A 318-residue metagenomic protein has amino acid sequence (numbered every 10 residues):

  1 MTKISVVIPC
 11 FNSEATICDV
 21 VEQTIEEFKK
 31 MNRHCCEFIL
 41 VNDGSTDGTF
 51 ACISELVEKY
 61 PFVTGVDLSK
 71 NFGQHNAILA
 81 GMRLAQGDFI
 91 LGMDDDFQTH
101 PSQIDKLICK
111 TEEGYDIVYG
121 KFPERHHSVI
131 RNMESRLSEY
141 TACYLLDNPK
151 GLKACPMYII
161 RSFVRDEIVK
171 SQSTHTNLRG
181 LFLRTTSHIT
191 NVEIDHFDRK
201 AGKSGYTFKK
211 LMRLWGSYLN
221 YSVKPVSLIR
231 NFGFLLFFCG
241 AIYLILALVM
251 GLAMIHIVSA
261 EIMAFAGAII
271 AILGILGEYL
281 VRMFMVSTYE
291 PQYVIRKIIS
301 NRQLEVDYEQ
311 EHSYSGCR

Functional and structural regions predicted by a protein language model:
K3-S5, E37: Cell-envelope/extracellular polymer assembly enzymes that use nucleotide-activated donors
S13-K29: Short, well-formed alpha-helical segments that are part of the catalytic scaffolds of diverse glycosyltransferases
A15-D19, D47-L56: Acidic helix N-cap motif at the loop->helix transition within catalytic regions of sugar-transfer enzymes
C36-L40, F50-L79, R83-L84: Conserved donor nucleotide-binding strand/loop of the catalytic core
N42-A51, F97-Q98: A conserved acidic beta->alpha catalytic loop
V66-K70, Q74-L84, F89, P101-T176 (+2 more regions): Acceptor/aglycone-binding surface of glycosyltransferases and processive sugar-polymer synthases
R179-G180, T186-R318: Hydrophobic helical membrane-anchoring modules
